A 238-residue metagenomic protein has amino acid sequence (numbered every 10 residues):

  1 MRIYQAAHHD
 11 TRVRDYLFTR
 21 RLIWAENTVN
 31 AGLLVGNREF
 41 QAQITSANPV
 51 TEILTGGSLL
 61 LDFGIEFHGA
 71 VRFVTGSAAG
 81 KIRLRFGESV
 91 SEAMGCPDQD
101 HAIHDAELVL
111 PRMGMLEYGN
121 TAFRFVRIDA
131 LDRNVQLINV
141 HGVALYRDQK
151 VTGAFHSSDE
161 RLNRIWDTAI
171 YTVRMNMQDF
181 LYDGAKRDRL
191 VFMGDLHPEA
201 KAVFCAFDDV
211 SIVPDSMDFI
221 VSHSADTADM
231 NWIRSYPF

Functional and structural regions predicted by a protein language model:
M1-D183, G194-D195, D208-I220, D226-S235: Extracellular/oxidizing-compartment recognition motifs
K186-L190: Conserved short loop/turn motifs at secondary-structure junctions
V191-F192, F238: Secondary-structure capping and boundary motifs in well-ordered enzyme cores
